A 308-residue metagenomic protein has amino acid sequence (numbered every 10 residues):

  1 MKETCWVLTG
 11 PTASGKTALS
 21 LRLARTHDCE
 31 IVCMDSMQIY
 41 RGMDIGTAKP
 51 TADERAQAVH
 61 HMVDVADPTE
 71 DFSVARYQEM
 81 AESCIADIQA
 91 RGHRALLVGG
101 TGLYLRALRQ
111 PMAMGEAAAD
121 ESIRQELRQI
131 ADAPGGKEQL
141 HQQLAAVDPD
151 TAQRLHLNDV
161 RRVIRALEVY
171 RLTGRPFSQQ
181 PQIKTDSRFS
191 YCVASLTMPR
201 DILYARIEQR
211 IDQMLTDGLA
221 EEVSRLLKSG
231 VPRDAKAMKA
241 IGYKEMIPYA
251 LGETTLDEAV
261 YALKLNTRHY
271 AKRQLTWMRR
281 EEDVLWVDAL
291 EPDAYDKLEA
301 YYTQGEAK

Functional and structural regions predicted by a protein language model:
M1-K308: Phosphate/pyrophosphate-binding catalytic cores of soluble transferases and nucleic-acid-acting enzymes
